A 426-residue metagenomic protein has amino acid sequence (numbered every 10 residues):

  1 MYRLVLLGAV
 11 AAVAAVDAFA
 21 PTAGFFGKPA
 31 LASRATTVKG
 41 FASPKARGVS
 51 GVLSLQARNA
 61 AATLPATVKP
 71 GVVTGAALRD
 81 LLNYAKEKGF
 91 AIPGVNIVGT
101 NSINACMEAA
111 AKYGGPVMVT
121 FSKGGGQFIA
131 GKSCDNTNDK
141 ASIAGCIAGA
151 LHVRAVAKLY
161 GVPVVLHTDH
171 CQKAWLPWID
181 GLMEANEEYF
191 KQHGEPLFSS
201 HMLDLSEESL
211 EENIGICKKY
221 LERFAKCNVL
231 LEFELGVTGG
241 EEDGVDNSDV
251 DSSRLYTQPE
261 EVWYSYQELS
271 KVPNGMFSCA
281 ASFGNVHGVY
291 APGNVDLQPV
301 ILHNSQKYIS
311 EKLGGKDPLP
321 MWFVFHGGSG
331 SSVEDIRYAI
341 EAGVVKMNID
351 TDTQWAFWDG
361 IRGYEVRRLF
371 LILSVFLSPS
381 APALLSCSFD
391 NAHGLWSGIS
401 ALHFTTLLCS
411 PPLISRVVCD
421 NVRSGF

Functional and structural regions predicted by a protein language model:
M1-G40: N-terminal chloroplast transit peptides
K39-P70: N-terminal plastid-targeting presequences
A60-P93: N-terminal amphipathic alpha-helix/helix-capping segment at the start of soluble metabolic enzymes
A76-Y84, T100-D139, I143-G161, Q172-L319 (+1 more regions): Alpha/beta enzyme core
G94-N96, M118-T120, V165-H167: Short, conserved beta-strand segments within well-ordered enzyme catalytic domains that often line or immediately flank
I97, L166-Q172, M321-S331: Glycine-rich beta-to-alpha transition loops that act as phosphate-gripper elements at the mouths of alpha/beta enzyme
G328-Y364: Active-site/pore-lining binding-face segments in mid-to-C-terminal subdomains
V366-F426: Extended, intrinsically disordered, low-complexity segments
